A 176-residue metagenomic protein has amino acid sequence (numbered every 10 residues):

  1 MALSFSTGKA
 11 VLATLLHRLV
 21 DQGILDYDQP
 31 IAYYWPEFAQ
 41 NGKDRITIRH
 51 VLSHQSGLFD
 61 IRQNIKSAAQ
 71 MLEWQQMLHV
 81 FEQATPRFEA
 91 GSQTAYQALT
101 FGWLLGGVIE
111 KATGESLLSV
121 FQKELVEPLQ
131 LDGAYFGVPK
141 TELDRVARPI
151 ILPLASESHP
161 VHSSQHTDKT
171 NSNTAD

Functional and structural regions predicted by a protein language model:
M1-V51, E89-L99: Short active-site loop at a secondary-structure junction that contains or immediately precedes the catalytic residue(s)
N41-D176: Short, surface-exposed loop or secondary-structure junction motifs that flank catalytic or metal-binding residues
